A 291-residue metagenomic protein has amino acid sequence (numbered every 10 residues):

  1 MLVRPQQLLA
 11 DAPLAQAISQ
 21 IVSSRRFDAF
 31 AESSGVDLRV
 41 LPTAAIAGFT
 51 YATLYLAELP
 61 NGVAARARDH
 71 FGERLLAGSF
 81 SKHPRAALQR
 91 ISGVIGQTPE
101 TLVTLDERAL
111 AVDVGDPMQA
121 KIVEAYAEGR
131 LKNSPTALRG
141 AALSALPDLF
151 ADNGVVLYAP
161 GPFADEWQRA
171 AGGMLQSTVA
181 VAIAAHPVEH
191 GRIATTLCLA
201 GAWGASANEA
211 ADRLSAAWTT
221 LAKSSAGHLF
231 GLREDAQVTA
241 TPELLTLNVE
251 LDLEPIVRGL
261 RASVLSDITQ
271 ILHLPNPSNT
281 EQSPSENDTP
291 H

Functional and structural regions predicted by a protein language model:
M1, Y55, A65, L110 (+4 more regions): One face of beta-strands
L2-L41, A77-R192, A205-A210, T220 (+2 more regions): An internal, short helix-loop-strand segment that often contains or flanks glycine-aspartate motifs
V3-Q7, L59-N61, F71, V114-D116 (+2 more regions): A mature extracytoplasmic/lumenal domain signature
Q6-D11, A52-T53, N61-A65, Q119 (+2 more regions): Primarily extracytoplasmic ectodomains and periplasmic/lumenal surface modules that are beta-strand-rich
A45-R85, L197, G204-D212: Long, charged/polar, surface-exposed segments that mediate recognition or autoinhibition
A47-Y51, E58, K82, V103-L105 (+2 more regions): Generic beta-strand structural signal
T196, A205-E250, P255-R258, V264-D267: C-terminal soluble interaction/assembly domains
